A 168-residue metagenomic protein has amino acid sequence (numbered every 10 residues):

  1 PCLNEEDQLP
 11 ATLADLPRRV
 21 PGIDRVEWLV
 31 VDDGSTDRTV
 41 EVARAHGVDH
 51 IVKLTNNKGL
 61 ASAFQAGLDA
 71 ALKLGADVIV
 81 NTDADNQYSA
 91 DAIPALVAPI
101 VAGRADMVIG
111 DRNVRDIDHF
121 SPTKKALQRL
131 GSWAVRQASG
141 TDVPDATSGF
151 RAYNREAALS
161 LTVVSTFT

Functional and structural regions predicted by a protein language model:
C2-L3, V31-D33, L54: Conserved sequence signature across two-component system core domains
E5-V20: Short, well-formed alpha-helical segments that are part of the catalytic scaffolds of diverse glycosyltransferases
D7-A11, D37-E41, H50, S62 (+1 more regions): Residue-level preference for short helical/loop micro-motifs built around acidic side chains
D24-G34, T82: Short beta-strand/loop segment that forms part of the nucleotide-sugar
D32-V40, N86: A conserved acidic beta->alpha catalytic loop
H46-V48: Short, structured coil segments at secondary-structure junctions
L54-K73, V78-V80, A90-T168: Acceptor/aglycone-binding surface of glycosyltransferases and processive sugar-polymer synthases
